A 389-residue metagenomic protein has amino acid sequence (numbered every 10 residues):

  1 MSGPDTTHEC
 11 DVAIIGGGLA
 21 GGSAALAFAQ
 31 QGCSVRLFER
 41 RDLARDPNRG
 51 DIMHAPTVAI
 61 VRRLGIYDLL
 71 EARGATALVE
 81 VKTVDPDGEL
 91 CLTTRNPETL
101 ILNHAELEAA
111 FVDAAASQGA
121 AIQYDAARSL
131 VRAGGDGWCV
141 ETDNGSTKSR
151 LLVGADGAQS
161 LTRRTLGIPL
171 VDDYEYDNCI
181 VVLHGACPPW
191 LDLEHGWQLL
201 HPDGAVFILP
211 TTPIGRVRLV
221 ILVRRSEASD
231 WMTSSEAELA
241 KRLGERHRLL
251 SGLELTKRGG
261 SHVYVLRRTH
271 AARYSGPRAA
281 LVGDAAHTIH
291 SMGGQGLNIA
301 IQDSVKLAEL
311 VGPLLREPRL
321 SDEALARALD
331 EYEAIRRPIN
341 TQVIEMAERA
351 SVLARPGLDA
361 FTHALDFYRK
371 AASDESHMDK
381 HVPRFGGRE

Functional and structural regions predicted by a protein language model:
G3, L310-E389: C-terminal helical "tail/cap" subdomain of flavin- and related membrane-associated enzymes
G3-E9, A59-L166, D172-V182: Conserved N-terminal helical subregion
V12-R36: N-terminal Rossmann-like FAD-binding beta1-loop-alpha1 element of flavoenzymes
A20, L43, Q159: Conserved Rossmann-like nucleotide-cofactor binding loop
A29-R49: Glycine-rich FAD pyrophosphate-binding loop
D42-R62: Conserved N-terminal glycine-rich FAD pyrophosphate-binding loop of Rossmann-like flavoproteins
C139, A155-L253, R258-S261: Conserved FAD-binding catalytic core of PHBH/FMO-like flavoproteins
D230-R316, E323-A324: FAD/FMN-dependent oxidoreductases across multiple families
